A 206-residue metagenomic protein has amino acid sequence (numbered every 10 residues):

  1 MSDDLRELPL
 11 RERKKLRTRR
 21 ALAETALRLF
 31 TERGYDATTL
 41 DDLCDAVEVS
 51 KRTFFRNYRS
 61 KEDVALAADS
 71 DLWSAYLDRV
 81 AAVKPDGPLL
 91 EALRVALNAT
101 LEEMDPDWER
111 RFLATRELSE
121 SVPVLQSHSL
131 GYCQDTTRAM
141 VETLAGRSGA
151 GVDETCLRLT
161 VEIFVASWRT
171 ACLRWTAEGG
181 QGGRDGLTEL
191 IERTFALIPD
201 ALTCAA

Functional and structural regions predicted by a protein language model:
M1-R33, A37-V49, L66, A75: Basic, helix-initiating cap at the start of DNA-binding domains
S2-D3, E142, L173-A206: C-terminal peripheral helix-coil segments that are non-catalytic and often amphipathic
T18, L72, L97, Y132-T136 (+2 more regions): Hydrophobic/aromatic residues within well-ordered alpha-helical segments
S50-Y58: Short hydrophobic/aromatic patch on the recognition helix
E62-V64: A secondary-structure capping/hinge motif
S74-T115: Hydrophobic alpha-helical connector segments
V122, Q134-T160: Hydrophobic alpha-helical bundle segments that form small-molecule/ligand-binding pockets
V141, L157-V165, R169, T188 (+1 more regions): Short, well-structured alpha-helical segments
